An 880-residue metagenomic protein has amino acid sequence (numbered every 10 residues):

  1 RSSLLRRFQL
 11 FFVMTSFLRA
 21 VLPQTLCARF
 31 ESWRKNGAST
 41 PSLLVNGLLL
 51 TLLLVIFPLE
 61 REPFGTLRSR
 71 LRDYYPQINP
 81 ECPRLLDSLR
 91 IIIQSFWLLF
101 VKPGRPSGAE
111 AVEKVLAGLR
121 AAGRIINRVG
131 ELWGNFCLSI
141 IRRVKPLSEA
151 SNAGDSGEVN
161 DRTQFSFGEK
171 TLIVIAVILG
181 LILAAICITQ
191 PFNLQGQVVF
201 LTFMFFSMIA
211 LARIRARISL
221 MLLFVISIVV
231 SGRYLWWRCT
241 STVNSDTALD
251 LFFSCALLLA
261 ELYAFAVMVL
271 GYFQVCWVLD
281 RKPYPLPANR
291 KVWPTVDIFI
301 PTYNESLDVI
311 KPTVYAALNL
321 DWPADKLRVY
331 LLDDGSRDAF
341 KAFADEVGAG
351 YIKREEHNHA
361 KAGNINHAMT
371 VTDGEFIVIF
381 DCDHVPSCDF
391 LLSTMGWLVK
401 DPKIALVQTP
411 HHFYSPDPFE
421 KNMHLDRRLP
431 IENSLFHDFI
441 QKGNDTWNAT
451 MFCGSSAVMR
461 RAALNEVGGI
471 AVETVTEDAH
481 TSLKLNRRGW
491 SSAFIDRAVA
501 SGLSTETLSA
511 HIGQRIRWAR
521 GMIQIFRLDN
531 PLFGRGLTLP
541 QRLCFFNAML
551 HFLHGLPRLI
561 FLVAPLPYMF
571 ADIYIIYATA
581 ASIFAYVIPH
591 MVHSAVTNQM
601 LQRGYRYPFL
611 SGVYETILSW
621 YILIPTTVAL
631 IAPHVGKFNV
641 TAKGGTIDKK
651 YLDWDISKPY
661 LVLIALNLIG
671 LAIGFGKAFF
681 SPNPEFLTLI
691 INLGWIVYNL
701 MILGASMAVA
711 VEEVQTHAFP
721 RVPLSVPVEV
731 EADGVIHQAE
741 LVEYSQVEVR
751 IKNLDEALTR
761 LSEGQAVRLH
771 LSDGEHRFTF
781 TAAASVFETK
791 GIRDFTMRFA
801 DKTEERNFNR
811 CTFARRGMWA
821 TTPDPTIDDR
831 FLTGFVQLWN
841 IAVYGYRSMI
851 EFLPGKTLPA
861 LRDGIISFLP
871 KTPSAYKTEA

Functional and structural regions predicted by a protein language model:
S3-M14, K650-S657, I664-A880: Structured alpha-helical
S3-V292, A344, H554-R558, S681-P684 (+2 more regions): N-terminal membrane-anchoring/stem segments of glycan-assembly enzymes
Q274-V278, I352-F376, S387-V475, N486-R487 (+2 more regions): Long helical/loop segments within the catalytic core of UDP-sugar-dependent glycosyltransferases, especially the large
T295-D297, R328, H480: Cell-envelope/extracellular polymer assembly enzymes that use nucleotide-activated donors
Y315-K326: Short, acidic, metal-binding catalytic loop of nucleotide-sugar glycosyltransferases
D333-F340, E356-H357: A conserved acidic beta->alpha catalytic loop
D381-V385: The conserved acidic donor/metal-binding loop of glycosyltransferases
K484-A500: Catalytic donor-sugar/metal-binding loop of nucleotide-sugar-dependent glycosyltransferases
